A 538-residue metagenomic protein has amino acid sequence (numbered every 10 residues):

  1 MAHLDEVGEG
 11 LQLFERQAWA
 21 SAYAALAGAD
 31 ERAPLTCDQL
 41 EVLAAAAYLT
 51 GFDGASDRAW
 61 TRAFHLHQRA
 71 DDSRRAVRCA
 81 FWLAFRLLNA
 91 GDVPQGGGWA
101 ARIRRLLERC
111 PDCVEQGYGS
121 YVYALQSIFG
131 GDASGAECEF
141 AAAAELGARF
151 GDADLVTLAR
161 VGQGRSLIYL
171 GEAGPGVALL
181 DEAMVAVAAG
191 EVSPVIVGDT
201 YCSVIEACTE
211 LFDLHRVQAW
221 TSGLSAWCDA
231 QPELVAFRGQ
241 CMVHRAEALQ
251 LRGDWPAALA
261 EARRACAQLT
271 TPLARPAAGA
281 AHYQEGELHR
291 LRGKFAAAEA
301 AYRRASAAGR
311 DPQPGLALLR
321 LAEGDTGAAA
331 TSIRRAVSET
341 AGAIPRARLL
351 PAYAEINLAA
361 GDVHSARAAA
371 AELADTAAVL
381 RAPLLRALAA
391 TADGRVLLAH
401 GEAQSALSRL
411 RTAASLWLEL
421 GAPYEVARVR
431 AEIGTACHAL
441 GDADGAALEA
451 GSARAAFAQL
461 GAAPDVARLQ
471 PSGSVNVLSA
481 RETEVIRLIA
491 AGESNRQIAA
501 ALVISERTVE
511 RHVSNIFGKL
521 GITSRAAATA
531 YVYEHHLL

Functional and structural regions predicted by a protein language model:
M1-L83, L106-L107, L388-A390, G394-R395 (+5 more regions): Repeat-based scaffolding regions
E9-E15, E41-D53, V77-V93, E115-D132 (+9 more regions): Tandem amphipathic alpha-helical repeat scaffolds
W19-A20, D53, S73, V93 (+11 more regions): TPR-repeat structural position
Y23-E31, T61-D72, F85, A101-P111 (+10 more regions): Amphipathic alpha-helical segments of tetratricopeptide repeats
S365-R428, R468, S474, Q497: Generic long, charged, amphipathic alpha-helical segments
P383, R395, A399, R409 (+5 more regions): Linker/hinge segments immediately adjacent to helix-turn-helix/homeobox DNA-binding domains
A399, S408, P471-L538: Helix-turn-helix DNA-binding segment
